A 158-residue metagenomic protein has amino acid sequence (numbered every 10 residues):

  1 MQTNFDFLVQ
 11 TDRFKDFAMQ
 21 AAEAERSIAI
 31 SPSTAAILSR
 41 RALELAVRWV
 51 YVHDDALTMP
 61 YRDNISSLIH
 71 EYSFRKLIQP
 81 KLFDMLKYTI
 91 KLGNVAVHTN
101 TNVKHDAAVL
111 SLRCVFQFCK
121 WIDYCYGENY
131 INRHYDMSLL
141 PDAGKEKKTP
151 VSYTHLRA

Functional and structural regions predicted by a protein language model:
M1-S33: Charged alpha-helical initiation segments
Q2, Y51-L92: Short, charged amphipathic alpha-helical segments flanked by flexible coils
D12-D16, D123-G127, I131, Y135: Intrinsically disordered, low-complexity, basic-enriched segments
M19-E23, S67-H70, N94-H98: Short, charged/polar, low-complexity loop and linker segments that flank or interrupt alpha-helical bundles
P32-L57: Hydrophobic alpha-helical packing segments in soluble, helical-rich domains
A36, K81-Y130: Charge-enriched, short contiguous segments at helix-coil
V109, R113, Y130-Y153: Long, charged, helix-prone linker segments
T154-A158: Conserved small/polar residues in nucleotide/adenosyl-binding loops
